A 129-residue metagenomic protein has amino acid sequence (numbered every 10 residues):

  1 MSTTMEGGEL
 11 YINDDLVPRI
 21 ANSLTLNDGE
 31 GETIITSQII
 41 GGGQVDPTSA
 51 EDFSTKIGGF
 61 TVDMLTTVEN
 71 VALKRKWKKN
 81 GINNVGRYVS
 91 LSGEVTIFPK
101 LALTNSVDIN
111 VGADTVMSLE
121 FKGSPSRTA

Functional and structural regions predicted by a protein language model:
M1-L65, S92-S118: Solvent-exposed edge beta-strands and adjacent loop segments that serve as assembly or binding interfaces
M64-T67, G123: Short beta-strand-to-loop capping motifs
V68-V71, A129: Short, cysteine-centered beta-strand-loop-beta hairpins and adjacent loop/turn segments enriched in charged/polar
V71-F98: Short, acidic/charged, Gly/Pro-enriched secondary-structure junctions
V116-A129: C-terminal or internal capping secondary-structure element at the end of a domain, subdomain, or sheet
